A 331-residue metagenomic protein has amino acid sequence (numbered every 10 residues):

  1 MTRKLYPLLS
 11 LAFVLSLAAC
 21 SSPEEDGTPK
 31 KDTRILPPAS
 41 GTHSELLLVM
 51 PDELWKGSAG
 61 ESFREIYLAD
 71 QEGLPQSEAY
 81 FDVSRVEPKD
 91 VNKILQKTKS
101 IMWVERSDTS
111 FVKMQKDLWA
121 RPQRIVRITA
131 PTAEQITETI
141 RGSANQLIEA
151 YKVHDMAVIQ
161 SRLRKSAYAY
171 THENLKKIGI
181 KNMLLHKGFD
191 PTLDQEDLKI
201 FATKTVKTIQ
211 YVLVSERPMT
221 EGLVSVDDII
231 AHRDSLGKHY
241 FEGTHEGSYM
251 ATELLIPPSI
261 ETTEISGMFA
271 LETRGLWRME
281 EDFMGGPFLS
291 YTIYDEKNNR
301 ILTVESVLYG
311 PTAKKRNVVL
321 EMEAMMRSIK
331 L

Functional and structural regions predicted by a protein language model:
M1-L9: Bacterial N-terminal signal peptides that target proteins for export
S16-A19: C-terminal motif of bacterial Sec signal peptides marking the signal peptidase cleavage site
S21-E24: Bacterial signal peptide processing site
D26-T33, A39-S40, L47-E53, E65 (+3 more regions): Secretory pathway targeting signatures of secreted, lumenal, and periplasmic proteins
P37-S143, I148: Long, folded non-catalytic interaction modules
V86-E134, F241-N298, A313: Signature of long, low-cysteine stretches enriched in small and polar/charged residues
R124-T132, Y211-E216, R300-Y309: Short, well-ordered beta-strand elements
T137-S161, M183, F189, I301-L331: Surface-exposed amphipathic alpha-helical segments
